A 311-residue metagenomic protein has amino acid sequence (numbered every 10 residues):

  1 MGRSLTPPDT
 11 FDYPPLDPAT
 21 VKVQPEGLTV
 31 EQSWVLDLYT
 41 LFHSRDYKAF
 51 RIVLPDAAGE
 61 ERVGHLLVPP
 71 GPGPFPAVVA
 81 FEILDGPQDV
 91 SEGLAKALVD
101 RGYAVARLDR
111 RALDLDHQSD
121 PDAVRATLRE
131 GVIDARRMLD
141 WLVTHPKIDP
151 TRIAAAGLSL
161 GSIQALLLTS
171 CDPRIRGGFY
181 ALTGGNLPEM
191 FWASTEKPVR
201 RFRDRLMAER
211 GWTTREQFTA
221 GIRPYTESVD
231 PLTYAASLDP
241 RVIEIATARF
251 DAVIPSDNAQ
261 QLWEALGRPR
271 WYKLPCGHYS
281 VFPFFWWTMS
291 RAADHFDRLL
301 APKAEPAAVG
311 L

Functional and structural regions predicted by a protein language model:
Q24-P72: N-terminal cap/lid segment of alpha/beta-hydrolase-fold proteins
G64-L66, P74-I83: Short beta-strand element of the alpha/beta-hydrolase
F81-I133: Cap/lid segment of the alpha/beta-hydrolase catalytic domain
P121-S159: Gly/Ser-rich "nucleophile elbow"/oxyanion-hole loop immediately N-terminal to the catalytic nucleophile in hydrolases
L167-F218, K273, P283: Hydrolase active-site cap/lid region
L238-D239, E244-T247, D251: Short beta-strand/loop motif that positions the catalytic acidic residue of the alpha/beta-hydrolase fold
A252-N258: Conserved alpha/beta-hydrolase "acid-adjacent" motif
C276-M289: Catalytic histidine-centered segment of alpha/beta-hydrolase-like enzymes
